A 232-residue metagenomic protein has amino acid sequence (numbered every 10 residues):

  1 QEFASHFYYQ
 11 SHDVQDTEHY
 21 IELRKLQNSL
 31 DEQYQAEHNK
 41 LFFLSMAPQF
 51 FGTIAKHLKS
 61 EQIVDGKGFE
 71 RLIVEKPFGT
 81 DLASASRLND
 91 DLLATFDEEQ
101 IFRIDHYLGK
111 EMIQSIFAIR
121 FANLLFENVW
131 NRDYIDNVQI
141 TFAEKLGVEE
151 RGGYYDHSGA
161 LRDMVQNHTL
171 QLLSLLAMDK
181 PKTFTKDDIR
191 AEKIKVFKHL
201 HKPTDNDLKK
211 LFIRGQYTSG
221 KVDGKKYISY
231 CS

Functional and structural regions predicted by a protein language model:
Q1-V74, F78-S232: Secretory/organelle targeting and membrane-embedding segments
